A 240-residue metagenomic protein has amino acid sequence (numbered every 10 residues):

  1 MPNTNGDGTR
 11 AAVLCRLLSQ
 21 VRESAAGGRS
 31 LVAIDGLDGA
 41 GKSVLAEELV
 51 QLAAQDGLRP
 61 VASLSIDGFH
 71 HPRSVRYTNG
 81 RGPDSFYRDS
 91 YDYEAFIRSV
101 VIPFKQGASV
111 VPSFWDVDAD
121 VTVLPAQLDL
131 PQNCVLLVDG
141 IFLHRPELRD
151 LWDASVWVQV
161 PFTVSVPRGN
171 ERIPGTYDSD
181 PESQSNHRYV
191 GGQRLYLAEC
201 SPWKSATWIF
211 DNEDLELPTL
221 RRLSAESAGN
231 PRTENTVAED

Functional and structural regions predicted by a protein language model:
M1-E23, D150, A154, T163 (+2 more regions): NTP-dependent small-molecule kinase module
L37: P-loop (Walker A) phosphate-binding loop of NTP-binding proteins
K42: Conserved lysine of the Walker
L45: Hydrophobic positions on the alpha1 helix immediately C-terminal to the Walker A/P-loop
Q51-A62: Post-Walker A helix-loop "phosphate-sensing" segment adjacent to the P-loop in P-loop NTPases
A62-S65, P72-A119, V135: Conserved nucleotide-sensing/catalytic segment adjacent to the nucleotide-binding pocket in NTP-handling enzymes
V121-G175: ATP-dependent NMP and nucleoside kinases share a basic, alpha-helical "lid"
